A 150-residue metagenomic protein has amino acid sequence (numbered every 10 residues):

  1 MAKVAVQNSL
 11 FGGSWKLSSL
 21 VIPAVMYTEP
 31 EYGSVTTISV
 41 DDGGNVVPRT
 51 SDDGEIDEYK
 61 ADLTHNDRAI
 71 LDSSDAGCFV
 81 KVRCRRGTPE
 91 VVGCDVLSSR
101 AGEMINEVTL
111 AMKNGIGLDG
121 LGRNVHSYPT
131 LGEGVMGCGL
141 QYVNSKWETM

Functional and structural regions predicted by a protein language model:
M1-F11: FAD-site-proximal beta/loop scaffold in flavoenzymes
L10, S14-W15, I22, Y27-M150: Flexible, glycine-rich terminal cap/loop adjacent to redox cofactors in electron-transfer oxidoreductases
